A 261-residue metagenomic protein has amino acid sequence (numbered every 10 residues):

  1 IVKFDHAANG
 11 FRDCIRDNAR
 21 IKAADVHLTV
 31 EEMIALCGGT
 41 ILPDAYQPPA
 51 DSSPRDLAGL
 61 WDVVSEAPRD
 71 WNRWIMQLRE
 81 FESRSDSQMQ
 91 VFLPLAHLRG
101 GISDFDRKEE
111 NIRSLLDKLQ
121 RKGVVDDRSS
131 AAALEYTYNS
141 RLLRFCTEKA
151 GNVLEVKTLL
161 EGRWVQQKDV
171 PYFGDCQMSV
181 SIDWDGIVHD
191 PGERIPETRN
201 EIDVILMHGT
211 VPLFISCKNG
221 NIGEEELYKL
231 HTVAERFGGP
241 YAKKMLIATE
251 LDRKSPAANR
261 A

Functional and structural regions predicted by a protein language model:
I1-I21: Nuclease catalytic cores that cleave nucleic-acid phosphodiester bonds, predominantly acidic two-metal-ion
A7, I21, I34-A261: Intrinsically disordered, low-complexity Ser/Thr/Pro/Gly-rich regulatory segments
A24-E32: Acidic, Ser/Thr-rich peripheral helices and adjacent loops at domain boundaries
